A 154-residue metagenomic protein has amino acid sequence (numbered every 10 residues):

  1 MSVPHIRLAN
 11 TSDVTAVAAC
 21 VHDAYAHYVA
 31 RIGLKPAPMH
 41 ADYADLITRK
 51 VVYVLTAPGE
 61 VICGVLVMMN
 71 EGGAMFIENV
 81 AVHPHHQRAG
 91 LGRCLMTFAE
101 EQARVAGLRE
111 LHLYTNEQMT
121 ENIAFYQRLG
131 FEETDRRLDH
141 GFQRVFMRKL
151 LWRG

Functional and structural regions predicted by a protein language model:
V3-H5: Extreme N-terminal starter segment of soluble prokaryotic enzymes
L8-N79, H83-H85, M96-F98, Q102 (+3 more regions): Acetyl-CoA-dependent GNAT
Y53, R109-E132, R136-G154: C-terminal "cap" of GNAT-fold acetyltransferases
H83-A89, E117-Q118: Active-site acidic-Proline motif in GNAT/NAT acetyltransferases
R93: Residues forming the Rossmann-fold NAD(P)(H) cofactor-binding site
